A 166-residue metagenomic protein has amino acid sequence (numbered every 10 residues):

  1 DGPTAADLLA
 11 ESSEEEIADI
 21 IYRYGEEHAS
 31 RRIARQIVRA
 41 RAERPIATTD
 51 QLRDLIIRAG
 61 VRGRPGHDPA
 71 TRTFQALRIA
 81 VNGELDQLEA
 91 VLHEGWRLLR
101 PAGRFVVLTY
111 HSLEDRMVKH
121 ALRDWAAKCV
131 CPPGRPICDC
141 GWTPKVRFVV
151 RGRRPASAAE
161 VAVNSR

Functional and structural regions predicted by a protein language model:
D1-R166: S-adenosyl-L-methionine-dependent methyltransferase catalytic core, i.e., the SAM/SAH-binding region
